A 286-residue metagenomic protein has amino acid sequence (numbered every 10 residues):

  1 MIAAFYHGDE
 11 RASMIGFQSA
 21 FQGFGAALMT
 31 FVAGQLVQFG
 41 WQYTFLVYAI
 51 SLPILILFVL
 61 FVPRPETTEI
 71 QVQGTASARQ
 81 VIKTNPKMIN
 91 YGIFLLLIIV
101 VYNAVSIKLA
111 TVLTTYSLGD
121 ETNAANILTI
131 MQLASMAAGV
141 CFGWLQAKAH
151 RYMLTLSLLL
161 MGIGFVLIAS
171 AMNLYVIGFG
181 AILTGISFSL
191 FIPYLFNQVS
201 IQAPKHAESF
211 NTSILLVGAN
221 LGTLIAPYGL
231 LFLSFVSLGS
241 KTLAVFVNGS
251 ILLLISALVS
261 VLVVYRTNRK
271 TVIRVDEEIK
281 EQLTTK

Functional and structural regions predicted by a protein language model:
M1-F21: Cytoplasmic helix-loop-helix junction between adjacent transmembrane helices in 12-TM secondary transporters
M1-Y6, L190-P204: Intracellular juxtamembrane helix-capping segments at the cytosolic ends of symmetry-related transmembrane helices
F45-L60, V245-L262: Symmetry-related core transmembrane helices of the 12-TM Major Facilitator Superfamily/SLC fold
R64-Y91, Q282-L283: Juxtamembrane intracellular "pre-TM" segments in multi-pass secondary transporters
M88-T129: Extracytoplasmic gate region of multi-pass secondary transporters
A138-H150, S234: Helix-to-loop junctions at the C-terminal end of transmembrane segments in multipass secondary transporters
H150-L195: C-terminal transmembrane helical hairpin of 12-TM major facilitator-type secondary transporters
Q202-G239: A late C-terminal transmembrane helix in Major Facilitator Superfamily
